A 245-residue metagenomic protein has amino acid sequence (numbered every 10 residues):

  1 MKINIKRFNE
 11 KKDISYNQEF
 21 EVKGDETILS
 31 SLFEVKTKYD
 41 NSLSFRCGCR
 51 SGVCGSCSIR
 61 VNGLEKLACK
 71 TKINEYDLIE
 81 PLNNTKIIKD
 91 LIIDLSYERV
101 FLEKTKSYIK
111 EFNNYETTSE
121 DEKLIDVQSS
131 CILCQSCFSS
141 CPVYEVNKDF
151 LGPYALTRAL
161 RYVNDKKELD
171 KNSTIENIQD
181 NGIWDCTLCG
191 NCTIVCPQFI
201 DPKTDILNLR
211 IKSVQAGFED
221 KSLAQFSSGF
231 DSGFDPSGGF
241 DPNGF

Functional and structural regions predicted by a protein language model:
K2-I92, P142, P153: Iron-sulfur-associated redox domains of electron-transfer enzymes in respiratory and anaerobic energy metabolism
E26-K38, N83, K89-F245: Ferredoxin-type iron-sulfur electron-transfer modules in oxidoreductases and energy-metabolism complexes
